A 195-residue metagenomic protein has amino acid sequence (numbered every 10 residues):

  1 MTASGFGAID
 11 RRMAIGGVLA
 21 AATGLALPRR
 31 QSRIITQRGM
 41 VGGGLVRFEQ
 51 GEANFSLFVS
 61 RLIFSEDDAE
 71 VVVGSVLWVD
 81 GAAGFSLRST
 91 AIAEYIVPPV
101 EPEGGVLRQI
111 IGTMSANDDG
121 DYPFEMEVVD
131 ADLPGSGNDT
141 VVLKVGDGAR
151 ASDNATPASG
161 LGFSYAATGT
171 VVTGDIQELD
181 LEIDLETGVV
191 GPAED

Functional and structural regions predicted by a protein language model:
M1-I9, A21: N-terminal secretory signal peptides
D10-V18: N-terminal export leaders
P28-V41: C-terminal segment of N-terminal export signals and the immediately downstream linker at the start of the mature
G42, I110-G112, L143: Residue-level detector of buried hydrophobic side-chain packing in well-ordered secondary-structure elements
S56-V128: Predominantly extracellular/secreted and cell-surface proteins with exposed, flexible low-complexity segments
A69-L77, S136-G148: Short polybasic amphipathic segments
Y122-V141: A short, surface-exposed beta-strand/turn
D147-D195: Edge beta-strand at a domain terminus
